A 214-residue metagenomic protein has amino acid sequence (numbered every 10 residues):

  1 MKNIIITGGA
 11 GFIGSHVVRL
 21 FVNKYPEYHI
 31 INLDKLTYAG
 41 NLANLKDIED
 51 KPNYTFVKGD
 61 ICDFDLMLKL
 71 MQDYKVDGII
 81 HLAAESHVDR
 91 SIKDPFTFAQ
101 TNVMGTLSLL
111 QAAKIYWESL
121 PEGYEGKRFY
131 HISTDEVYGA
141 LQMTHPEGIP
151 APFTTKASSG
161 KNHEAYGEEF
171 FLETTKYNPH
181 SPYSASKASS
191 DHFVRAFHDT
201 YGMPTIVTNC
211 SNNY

Functional and structural regions predicted by a protein language model:
M1-N213: N-terminal Rossmann-like NAD(P)+-binding domain of SDR-like oxidoreductases, especially those catalyzing
